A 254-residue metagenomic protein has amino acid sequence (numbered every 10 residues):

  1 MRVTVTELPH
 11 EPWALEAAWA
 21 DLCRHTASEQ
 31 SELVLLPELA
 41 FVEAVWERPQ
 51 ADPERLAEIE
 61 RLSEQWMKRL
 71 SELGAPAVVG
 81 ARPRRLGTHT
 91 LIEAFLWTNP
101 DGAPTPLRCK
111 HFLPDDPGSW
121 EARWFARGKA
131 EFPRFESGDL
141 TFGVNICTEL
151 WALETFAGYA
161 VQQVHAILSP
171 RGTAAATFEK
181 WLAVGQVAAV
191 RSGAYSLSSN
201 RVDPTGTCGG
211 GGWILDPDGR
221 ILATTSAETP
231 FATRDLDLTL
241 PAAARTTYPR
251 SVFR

Functional and structural regions predicted by a protein language model:
M1-P12, L35, L107, T141-E149 (+1 more regions): Active-site-proximal beta-strand elements of phosphoester/diester hydrolases
T4, V78-V79, G143, L197: Structural detector of well-ordered beta-strand residues that form the stable sheet scaffold of enzyme domains
T6, R108, F135, S199 (+2 more regions): Hydrophobic residues at beta-strand termini and immediately following loops that shape nucleotide-binding pockets
T6-R24: N-terminal phosphate-binding loop and adjacent alpha-helix
A20-P100, A175-R191: Cys-nucleophile CN-hydrolase/nitrilase-fold catalytic domain and related Cys-dependent amidase chemistry that acts on
I59-P76, W151-F231: CN hydrolase (nitrilase-like) catalytic-core segments centered on the catalytic cysteine and neighboring Lys/Glu
G80-R82, E93-W97, P133-F135, S198 (+2 more regions): Short beta-strand scaffold segments in enzyme catalytic cores
L86-Q162, T177, A243-F253: Active-site catalytic loop in hydrolytic enzyme cores
